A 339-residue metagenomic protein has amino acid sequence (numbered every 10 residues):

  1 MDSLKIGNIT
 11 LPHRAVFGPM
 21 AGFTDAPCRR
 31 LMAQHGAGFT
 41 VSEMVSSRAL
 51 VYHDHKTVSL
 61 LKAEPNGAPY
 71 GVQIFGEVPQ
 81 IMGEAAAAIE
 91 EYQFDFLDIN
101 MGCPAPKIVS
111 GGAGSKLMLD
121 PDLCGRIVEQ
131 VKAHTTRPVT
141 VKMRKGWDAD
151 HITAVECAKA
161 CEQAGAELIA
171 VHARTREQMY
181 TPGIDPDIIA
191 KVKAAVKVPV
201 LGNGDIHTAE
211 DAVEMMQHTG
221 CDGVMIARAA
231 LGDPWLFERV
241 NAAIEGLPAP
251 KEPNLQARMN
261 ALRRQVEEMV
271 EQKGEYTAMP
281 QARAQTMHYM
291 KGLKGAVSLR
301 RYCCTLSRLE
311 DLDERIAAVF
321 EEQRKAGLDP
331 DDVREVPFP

Functional and structural regions predicted by a protein language model:
M1-P339: Flavin-dependent oxidoreductase catalytic cores
